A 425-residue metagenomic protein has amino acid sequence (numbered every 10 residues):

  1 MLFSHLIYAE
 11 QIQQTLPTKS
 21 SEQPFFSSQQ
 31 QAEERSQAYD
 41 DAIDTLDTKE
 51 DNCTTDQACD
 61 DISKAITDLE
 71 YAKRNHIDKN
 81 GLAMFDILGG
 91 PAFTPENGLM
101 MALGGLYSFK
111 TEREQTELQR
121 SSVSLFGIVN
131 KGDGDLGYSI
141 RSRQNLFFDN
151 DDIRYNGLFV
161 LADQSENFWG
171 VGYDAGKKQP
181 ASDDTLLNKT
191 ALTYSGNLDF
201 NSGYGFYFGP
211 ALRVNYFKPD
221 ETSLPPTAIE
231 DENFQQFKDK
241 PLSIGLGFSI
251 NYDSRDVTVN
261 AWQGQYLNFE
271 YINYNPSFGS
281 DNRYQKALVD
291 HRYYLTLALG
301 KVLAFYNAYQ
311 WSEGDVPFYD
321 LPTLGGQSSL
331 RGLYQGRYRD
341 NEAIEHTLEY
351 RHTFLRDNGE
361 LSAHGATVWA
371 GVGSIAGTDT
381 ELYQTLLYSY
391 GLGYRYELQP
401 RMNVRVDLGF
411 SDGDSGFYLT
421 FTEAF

Functional and structural regions predicted by a protein language model:
I7-I87: N-terminal periplasmic/intermembrane-space "pro-region" immediately following the signal or transit peptide
A72-M84, T111-R120, G134, F148-R154 (+6 more regions): Short loop/turn motifs that connect adjacent beta-strands in outer-membrane beta-barrel proteins
H76-I87, A92-K238, N403, S411-F425: Gram-negative/organellar outer-membrane beta-barrel architecture
F85-I87, M101-L103, Y138-S142, T190-G196 (+7 more regions): Hydrophobic, lipid-facing positions within transmembrane beta-strands of outer-membrane proteins
I87-G89, L103, V123-G127, Y155-F159 (+8 more regions): Membrane-embedded beta-strand positions of outer-membrane beta-barrel proteins
S108-E112, F126-G132, A162-E166, N215-P219 (+8 more regions): Sequence/structural signature of outer-membrane beta-barrel proteins
I128-V129, K178-D184, D231-F237, N273-G279 (+2 more regions): Extracellular loop and loop/strand-boundary signature of outer-membrane beta-barrel proteins
Q236, L246-N251, R255-A363: C-terminal outer-membrane beta-barrel translocator/porin domains of Gram-negative envelope proteins and their
